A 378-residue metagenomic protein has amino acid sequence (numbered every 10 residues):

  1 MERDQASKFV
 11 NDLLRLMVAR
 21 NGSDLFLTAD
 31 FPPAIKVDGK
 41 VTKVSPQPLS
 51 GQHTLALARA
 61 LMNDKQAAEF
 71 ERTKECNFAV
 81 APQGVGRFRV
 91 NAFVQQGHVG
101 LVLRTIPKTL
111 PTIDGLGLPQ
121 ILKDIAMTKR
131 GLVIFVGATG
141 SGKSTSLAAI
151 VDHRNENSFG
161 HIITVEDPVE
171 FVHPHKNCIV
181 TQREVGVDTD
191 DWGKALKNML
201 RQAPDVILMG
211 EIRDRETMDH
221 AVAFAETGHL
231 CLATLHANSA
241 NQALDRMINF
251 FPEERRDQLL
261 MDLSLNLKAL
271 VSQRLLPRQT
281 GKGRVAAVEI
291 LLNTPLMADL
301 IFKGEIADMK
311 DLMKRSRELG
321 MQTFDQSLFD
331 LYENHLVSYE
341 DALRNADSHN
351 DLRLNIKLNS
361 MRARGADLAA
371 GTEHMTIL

Functional and structural regions predicted by a protein language model:
M1-L378: Short, flexible helix-loop junctions that flank or precede catalytic/ligand sites
